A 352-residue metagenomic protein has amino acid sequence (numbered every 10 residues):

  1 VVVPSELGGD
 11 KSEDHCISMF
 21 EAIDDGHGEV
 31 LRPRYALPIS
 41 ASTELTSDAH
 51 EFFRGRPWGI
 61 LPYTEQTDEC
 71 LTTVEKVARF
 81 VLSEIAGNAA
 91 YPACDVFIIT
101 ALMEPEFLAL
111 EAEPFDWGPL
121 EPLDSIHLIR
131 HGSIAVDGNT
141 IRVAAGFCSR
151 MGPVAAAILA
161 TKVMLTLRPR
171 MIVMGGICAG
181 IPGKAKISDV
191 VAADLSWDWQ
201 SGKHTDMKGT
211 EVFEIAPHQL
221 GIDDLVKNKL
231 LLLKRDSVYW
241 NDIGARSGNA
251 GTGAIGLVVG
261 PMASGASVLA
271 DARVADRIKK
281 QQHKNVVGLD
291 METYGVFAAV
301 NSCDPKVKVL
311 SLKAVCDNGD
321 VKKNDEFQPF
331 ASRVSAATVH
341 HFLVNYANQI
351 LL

Functional and structural regions predicted by a protein language model:
V1-A36, A41-T43, A49: Conserved phosphotransfer microenvironments
V1-V3, R32-I39, G59, C94-F97 (+2 more regions): Hydrophobic beta-strand segments of well-ordered beta-sheets in folded domains
G9, E69, I222-D223: General structural signal for secondary-structure boundaries
I17, G28, T43-S47, E75-L352: Intrinsic-disorder/coil detector with helix-boundary
A22-Y35, R54-Y63, W117-E121, L167-M171: Structural alpha-beta junctions
R34-V81: Output/docking surface of receiver
